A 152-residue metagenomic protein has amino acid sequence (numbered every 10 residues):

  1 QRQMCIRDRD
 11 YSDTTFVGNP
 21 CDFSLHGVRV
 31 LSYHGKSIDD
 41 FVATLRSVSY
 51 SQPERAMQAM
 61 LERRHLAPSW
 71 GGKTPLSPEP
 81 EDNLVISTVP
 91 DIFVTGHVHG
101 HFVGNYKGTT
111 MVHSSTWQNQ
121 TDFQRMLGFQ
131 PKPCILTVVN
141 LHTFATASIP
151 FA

Functional and structural regions predicted by a protein language model:
Q3, R7-A152: Extended recognition/assembly regions associated with phosphoester-bond processing machinery
